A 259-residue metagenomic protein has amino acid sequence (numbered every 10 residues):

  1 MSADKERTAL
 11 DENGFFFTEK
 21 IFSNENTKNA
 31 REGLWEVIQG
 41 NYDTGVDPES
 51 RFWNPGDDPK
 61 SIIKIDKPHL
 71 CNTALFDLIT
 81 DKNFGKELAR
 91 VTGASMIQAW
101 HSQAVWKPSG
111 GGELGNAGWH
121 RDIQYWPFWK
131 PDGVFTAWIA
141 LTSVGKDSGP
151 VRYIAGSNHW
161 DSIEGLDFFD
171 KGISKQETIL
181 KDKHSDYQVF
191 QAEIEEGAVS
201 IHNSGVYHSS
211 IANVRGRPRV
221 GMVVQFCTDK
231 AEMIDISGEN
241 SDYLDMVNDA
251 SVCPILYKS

Functional and structural regions predicted by a protein language model:
M1-N13, E19-W119, Y125-F128, L166 (+2 more regions): Non-heme Fe(II)-dependent double-stranded beta-helix
E12, P131-G133, I194-E196: Short, well-ordered loop/turn elements at secondary-structure boundaries
F17, A137-I139, S200-H202: Short hydrophobic-aromatic micro-motifs
F22-N24, A104-K107, Q124, V144 (+3 more regions): Short, solvent-exposed loop/turn segments at secondary-structure junctions
P59, G133, G149, P218-V220: A generic structural signal for short beta-strands and their flanking turns/coil linkers
K86-E87, E113-S185, V189-Q191, A231-E239: Catalytic core of non-heme Fe(II) oxygenases with the double-stranded beta-helix
H101-A104, A137-I139, M222-F226: A structural signal for short, well-ordered beta-strand segments
H159-S259: Conserved double-stranded beta-helix
